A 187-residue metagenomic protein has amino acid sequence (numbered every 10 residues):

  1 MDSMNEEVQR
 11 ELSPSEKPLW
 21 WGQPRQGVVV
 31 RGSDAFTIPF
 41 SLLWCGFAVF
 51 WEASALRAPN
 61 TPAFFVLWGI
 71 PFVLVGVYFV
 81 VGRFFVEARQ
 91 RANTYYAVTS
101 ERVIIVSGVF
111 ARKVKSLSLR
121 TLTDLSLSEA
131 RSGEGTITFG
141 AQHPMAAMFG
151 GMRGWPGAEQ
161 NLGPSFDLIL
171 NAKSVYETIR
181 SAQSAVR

Functional and structural regions predicted by a protein language model:
M1-Q23: Short, charged cytosolic
W20, V103, V175: Residue-level signature of catalytic and energy-coupling elements of molecular machines, predominantly ATP/GTP-dependent
Q23, G108-F110, L127-A130, Q142: Surface loops and adjacent helix of pleckstrin homology
R25-Q26, I104, P144-M145: Active-site/binding-pocket entry motifs
G27-N93: Alpha-helical transmembrane spans
F79-T121: Conserved beta-hairpin
L119-L125, A172-S174: Structured surface patches comprising rigid loops and adjacent beta-strands/short helices at the edges of well-ordered
E129-R187: A membrane-cytosol interface segment of integral membrane proteins
